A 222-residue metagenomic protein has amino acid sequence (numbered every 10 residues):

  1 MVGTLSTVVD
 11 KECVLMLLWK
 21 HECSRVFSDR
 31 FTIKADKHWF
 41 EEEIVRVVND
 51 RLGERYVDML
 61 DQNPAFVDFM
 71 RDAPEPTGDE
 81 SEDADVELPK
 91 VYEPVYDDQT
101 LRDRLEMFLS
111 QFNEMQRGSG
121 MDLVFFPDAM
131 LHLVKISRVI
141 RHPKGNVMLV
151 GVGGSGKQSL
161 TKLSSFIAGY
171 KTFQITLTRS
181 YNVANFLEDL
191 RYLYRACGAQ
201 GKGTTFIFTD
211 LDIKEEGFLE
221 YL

Functional and structural regions predicted by a protein language model:
M1-P143: Alpha-helical lid/collar subdomain of P-loop NTPases
L123-V124, F173-A184: Flexible beta-alpha connector loops of hexameric P-loop NTPases
I136, L149, F208: Hydrophobic anchor at the beta1->P-loop junction of P-loop NTPases
P143-V147, K202-T204: Pre-Walker A (Motif I) flank of P-loop NTPase domains
G145-T176, E220: Walker A/P-loop
L163, N185, D189-Y192, G217-Y221: Alpha-helical scaffold elements adjacent to nucleotide-binding pockets in ATP/GTP-utilizing enzyme cores
A184-L211: Conserved alpha-helical scaffold flanking the Walker A/P-loop in AAA+ ATPase domains
I207-L222: Conserved AAA+/SF3 P-loop NTPase catalytic/coupling segment centered on the Walker-B
